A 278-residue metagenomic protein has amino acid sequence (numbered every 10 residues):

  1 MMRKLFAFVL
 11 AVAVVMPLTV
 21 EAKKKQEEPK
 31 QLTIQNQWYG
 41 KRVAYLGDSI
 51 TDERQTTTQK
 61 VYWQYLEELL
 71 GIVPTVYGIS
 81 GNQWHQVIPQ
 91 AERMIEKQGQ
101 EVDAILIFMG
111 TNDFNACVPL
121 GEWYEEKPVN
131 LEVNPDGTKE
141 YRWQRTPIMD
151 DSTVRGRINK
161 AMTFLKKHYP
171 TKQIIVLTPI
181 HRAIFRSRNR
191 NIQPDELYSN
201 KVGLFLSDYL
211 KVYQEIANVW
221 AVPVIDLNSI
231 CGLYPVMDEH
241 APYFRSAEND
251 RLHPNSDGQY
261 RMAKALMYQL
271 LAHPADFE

Functional and structural regions predicted by a protein language model:
M1-L5: Positively charged n-region of N-terminal signal peptides that target proteins for export
F8-V15: Bacterial N-terminal signal peptides
V9, G47, M109: Residues that line or immediately flank small-molecule/substrate-binding pockets and catalytic motifs
V14, Q26-E28, L233-Y234: Short, motif-level signal for alpha-helix interfacial/capping segments enriched in acidic residues and aromatics/proline
V15-E21: C-terminal segment of classical bacterial N-terminal signal peptides
L18, W63, Q269-A272: A short hydrophobic/aromatic micro-motif that marks alpha-helical segments and, especially, helix-coil
K23-S80, H85, A91-Q100, I105 (+1 more regions): Serine-esterase "nucleophile elbow" of acetyl-processing enzymes
L69, Q90-E278: Alpha-helical cap/lid subdomain in secreted, periplasmic, or secretory-pathway luminal O-acyl-processing enzymes
